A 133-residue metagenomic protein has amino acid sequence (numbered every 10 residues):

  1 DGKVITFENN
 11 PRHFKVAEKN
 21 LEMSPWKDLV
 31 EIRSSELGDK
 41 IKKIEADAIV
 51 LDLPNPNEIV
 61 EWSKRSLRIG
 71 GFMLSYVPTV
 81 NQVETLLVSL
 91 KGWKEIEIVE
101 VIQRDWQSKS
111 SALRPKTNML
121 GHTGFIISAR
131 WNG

Functional and structural regions predicted by a protein language model:
D1, E22-P25, G92-W93, P115: Short, hinge-like loop/turn segments at secondary-structure boundaries
D1-V4, I69: Conserved S-adenosyl-L-methionine
K3, L29-E31, E95-E97: Conserved beta-strand segments of alpha/beta enzyme cores
I5-E8, Y76: Short internal beta-strands
F7-P56: S-adenosyl-L-methionine
N57-S128: C-terminal substrate-binding/active-site "lid" region of AdoMet-derived donor-dependent transferases
A129-G133: C-terminal beta-strand of the catalytic ATP-binding
